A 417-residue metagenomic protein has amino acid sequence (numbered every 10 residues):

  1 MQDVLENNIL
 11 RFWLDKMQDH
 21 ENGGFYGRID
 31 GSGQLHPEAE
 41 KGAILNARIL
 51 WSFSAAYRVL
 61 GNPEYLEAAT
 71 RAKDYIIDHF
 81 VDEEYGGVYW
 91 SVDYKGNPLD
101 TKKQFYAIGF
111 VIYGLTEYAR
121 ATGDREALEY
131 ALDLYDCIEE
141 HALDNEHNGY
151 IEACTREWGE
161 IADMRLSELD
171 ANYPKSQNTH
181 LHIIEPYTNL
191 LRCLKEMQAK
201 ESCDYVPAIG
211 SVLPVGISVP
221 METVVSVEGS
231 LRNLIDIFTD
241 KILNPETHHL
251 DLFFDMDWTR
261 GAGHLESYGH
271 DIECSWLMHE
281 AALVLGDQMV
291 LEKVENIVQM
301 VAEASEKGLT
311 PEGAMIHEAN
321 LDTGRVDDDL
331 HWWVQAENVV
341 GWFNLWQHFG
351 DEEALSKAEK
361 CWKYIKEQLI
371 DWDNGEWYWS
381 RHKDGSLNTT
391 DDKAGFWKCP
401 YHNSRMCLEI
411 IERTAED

Functional and structural regions predicted by a protein language model:
M1-D417: Glycan-recognition and catalytic cores of secretory/periplasmic carbohydrate-active enzymes
